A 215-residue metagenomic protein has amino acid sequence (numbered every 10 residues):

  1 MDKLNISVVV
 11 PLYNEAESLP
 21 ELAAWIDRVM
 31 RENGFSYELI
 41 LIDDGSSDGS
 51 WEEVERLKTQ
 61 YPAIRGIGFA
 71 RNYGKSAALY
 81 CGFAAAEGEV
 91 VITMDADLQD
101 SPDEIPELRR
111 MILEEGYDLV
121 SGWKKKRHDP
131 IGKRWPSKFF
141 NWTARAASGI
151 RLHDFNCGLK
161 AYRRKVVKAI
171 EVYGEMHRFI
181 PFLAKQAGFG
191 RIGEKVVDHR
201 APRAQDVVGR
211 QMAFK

Functional and structural regions predicted by a protein language model:
M1-R28, F35: N-proximal low-complexity "stem/linker" segments adjacent to membrane-targeting elements
E15-S18, S46, K75, S101: Donor nucleotide-sugar binding loop of glycosyltransferases
E17-E21, D48-L57: Acidic helix N-cap motif at the loop->helix transition within catalytic regions of sugar-transfer enzymes
A23, D27, N33-S46, I67-G68: Short beta-strand/loop segment that forms part of the nucleotide-sugar
D43-E52, L98-Q99: A conserved acidic beta->alpha catalytic loop
R56, A63-R71, K75-A85, V90 (+2 more regions): Acceptor/aglycone-binding surface of glycosyltransferases and processive sugar-polymer synthases
